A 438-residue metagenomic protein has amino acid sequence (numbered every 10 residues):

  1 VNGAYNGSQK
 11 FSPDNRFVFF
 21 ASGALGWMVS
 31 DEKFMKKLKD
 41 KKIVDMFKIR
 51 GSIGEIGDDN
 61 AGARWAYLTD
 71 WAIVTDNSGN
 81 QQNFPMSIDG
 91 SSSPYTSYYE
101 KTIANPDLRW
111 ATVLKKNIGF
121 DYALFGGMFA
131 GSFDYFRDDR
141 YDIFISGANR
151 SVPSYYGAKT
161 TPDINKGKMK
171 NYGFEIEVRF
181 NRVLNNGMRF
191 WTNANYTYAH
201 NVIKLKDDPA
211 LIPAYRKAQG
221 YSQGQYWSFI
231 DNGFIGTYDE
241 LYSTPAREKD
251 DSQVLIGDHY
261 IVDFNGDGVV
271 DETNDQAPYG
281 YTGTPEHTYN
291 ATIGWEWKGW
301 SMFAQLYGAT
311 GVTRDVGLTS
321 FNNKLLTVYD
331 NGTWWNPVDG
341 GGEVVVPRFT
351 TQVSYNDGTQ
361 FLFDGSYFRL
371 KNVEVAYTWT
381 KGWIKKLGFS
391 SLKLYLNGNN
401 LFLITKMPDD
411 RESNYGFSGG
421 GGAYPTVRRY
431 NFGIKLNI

Functional and structural regions predicted by a protein language model:
V1-F11, R16-D31, V113-K116, L124-G131 (+6 more regions): Surface-exposed extracellular loop regions of Gram-negative outer-membrane beta-barrel proteins
N2-G7, S92-K101, G147-T161, G173 (+3 more regions): Flexible, solvent-exposed coil segments and beta strand-coil junctions, predominantly the extracellular/periplasmic
R16-S22, A66-I73, A148-A158, D207-K217 (+2 more regions): Flexible, surface-exposed loop regions and adjacent strand-edge segments of Gram-negative outer-membrane beta-barrel
S30-F47, F125-M128, V183-F190, I203-D208 (+2 more regions): Short loop/turn motifs that connect adjacent beta-strands in outer-membrane beta-barrel proteins
F34-A111, M128-M169: Solvent-exposed loop/turn elements at secondary-structure boundaries
R64-A66, D70-G79, N181-G283, N399 (+1 more regions): Conserved small-residue
A66, K159, D163-N171, A214-L241 (+3 more regions): C-terminal beta-signal and terminal closure region of outer-membrane beta-barrel proteins
V254, A309-G398: Extracytoplasmic gating/loop element in the C-terminal half of outer-membrane beta-barrel translocons and assembly
